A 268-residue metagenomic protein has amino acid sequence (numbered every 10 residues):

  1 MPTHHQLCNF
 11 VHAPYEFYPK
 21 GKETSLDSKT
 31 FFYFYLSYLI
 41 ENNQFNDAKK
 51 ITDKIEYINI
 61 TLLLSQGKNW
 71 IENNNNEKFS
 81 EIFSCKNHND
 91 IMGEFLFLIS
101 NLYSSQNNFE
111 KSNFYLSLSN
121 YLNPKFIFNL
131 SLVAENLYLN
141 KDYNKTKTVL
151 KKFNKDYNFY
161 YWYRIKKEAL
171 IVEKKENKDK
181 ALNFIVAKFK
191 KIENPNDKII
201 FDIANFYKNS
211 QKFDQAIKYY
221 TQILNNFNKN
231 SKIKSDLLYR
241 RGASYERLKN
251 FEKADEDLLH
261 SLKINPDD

Functional and structural regions predicted by a protein language model:
M1, Y33-F34, I91, L98 (+4 more regions): "A position-specific structural signal for the A-helix of alpha-solenoid helical repeats
P2-T3, S37, N101, E135 (+3 more regions): Residue-level recognition of tetratricopeptide repeat
L7, E41, S105, L139 (+4 more regions): Register position in tetratricopeptide repeats
F10-V11, F45, F109, Y143 (+3 more regions): TPR-repeat structural position
P19, D53, S117, K151 (+3 more regions): Alpha-solenoid helical repeat scaffolds
K22-E23, S80-F95, N228-K232: TPR-adjacent "capping" and linker segments in tetratricopeptide-repeat scaffold/adaptor proteins
F31, L64, N129, Y163-R164 (+3 more regions): TPR alpha-solenoid repeat register
